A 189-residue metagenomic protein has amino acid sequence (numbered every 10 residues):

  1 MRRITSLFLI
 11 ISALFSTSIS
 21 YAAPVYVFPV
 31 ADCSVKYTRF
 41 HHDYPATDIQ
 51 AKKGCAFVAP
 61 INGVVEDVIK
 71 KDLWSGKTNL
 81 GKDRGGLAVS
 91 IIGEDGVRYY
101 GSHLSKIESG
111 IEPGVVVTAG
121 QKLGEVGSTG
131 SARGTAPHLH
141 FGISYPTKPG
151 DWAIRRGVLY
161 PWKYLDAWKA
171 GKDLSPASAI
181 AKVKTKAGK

Functional and structural regions predicted by a protein language model:
M1-I4: Positively charged n-region of N-terminal signal peptides that target proteins for export
F8-S16: Bacterial N-terminal signal peptides
S18-A22: Sec/Tat signal peptide C-region and signal peptidase I cleavage site
A23-Y26, D43, E112-V115, T135-K189: Acidic, glycine-rich catalytic/binding loops that coordinate metals and/or anionic ligands
K36-Y37, V65: Conserved hydrophobic positions within beta-strands
A56-V68, G110-V126: Short, well-structured beta-strand-loop connectors
P60-G110, A136-G142: Zn2+-dependent peptidoglycan hydrolase active-site motif and core
K77-L80, A88-I91, T118-A132: Short hydrophobic beta/alpha edge segments that flank linear recognition/processing sites
